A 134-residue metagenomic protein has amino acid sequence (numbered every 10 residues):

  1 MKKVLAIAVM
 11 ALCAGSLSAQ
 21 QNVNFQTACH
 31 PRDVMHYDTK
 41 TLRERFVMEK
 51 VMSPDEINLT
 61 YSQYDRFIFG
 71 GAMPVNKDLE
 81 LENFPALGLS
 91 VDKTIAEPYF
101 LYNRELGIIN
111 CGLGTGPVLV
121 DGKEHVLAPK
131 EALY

Functional and structural regions predicted by a protein language model:
M1-Q21: Bacterial Sec-dependent N-terminal signal peptides
A8-A11, V51, L59-Y61, L101 (+1 more regions): A generic structural signal for short, solvent-exposed coil/turn residues that cap or connect secondary-structure
C13, C29, C111-L113: Generic recognition of cysteine residues
Q20-N76: A short, N-terminal "cap"/entry segment at the start of jelly-roll beta-barrel domains of the cupin/DSBH fold
P54-D55, Y64, Y102-R104, A128-K130: Short beta-strand-initiation
I57-N58, E97-P98, E131: A generic local secondary-structure boundary/capping motif
Y64-L87, V91-G122: Glycine- and acidic-residue-biased ligand/ion/polar-headgroup-sensing regions
V120-Y134: Short acidic-glycine-tyrosine-enriched beta hairpin
